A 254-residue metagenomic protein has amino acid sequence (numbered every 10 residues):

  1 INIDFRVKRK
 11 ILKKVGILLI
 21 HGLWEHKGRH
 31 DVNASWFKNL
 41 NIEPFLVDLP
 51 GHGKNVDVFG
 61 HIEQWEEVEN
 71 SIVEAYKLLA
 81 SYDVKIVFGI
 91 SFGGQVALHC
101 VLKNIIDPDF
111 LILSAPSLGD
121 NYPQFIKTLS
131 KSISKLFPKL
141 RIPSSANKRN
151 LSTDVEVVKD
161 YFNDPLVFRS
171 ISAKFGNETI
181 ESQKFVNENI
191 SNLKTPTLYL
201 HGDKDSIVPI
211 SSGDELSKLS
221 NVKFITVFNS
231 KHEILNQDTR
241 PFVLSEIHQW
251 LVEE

Functional and structural regions predicted by a protein language model:
W24-K27, G53-L79, V84: Catalytic nucleophile-loop/oxyanion-hole region of alpha/beta-hydrolase and closely related hydrolase-like folds
W24-V32, P44: Serine-hydrolase catalytic-loop signature spanning alpha/beta hydrolases and amidase-signature enzymes
A34-D57: Conserved alpha/beta-hydrolase
G89-G93, A97: Gly/Ala-rich beta-loop-alpha elbow adjacent to hydrolase catalytic centers
L102-F137: Flexible "cap/lid" loop of the alpha/beta hydrolase fold
L193, Y199-H201, D205: Short beta-strand/loop motif that positions the catalytic acidic residue of the alpha/beta-hydrolase fold
S206-S212: Conserved alpha/beta-hydrolase "acid-adjacent" motif
K223-E254: Catalytic active-site module of serine/aspartate enzymes centered on a nucleophile-bearing elbow/loop
